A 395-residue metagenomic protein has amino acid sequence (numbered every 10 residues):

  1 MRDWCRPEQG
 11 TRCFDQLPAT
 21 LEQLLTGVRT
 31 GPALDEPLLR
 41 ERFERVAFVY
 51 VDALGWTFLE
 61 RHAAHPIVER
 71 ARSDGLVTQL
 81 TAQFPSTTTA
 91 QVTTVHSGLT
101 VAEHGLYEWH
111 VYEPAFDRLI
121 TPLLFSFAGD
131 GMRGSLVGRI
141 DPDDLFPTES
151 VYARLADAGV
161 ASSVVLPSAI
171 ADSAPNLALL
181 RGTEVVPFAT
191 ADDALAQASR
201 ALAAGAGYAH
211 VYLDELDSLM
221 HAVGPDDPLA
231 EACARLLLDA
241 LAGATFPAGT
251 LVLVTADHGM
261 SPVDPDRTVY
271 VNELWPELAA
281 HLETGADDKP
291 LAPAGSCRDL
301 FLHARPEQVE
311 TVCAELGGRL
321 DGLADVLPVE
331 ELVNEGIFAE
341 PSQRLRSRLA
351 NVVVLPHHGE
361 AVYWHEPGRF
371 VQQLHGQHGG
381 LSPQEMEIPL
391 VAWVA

Functional and structural regions predicted by a protein language model:
M1-A395: Feature captures the catalytic ectodomains and active-site-proximal regions of enzymes that hydrolyze or transfer
